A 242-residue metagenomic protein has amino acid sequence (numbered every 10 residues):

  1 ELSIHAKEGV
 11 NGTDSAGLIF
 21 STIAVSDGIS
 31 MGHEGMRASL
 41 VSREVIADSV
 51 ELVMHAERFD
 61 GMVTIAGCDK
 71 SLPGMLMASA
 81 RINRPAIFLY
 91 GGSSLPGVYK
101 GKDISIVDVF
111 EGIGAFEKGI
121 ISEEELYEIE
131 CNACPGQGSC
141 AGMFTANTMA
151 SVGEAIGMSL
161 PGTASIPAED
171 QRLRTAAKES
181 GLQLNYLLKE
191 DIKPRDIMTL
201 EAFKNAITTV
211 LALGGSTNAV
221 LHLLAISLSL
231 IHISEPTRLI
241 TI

Functional and structural regions predicted by a protein language model:
L2-V41, N218-L221: Anionic-ligand anchoring segments at beta-strand to alpha-helix junctions in alpha/beta enzyme folds, i.e., glycine
S3-H5, P85, R238: Feature captures the catalytic cores and cofactor-binding loops of soluble hydro-lyases/lyases that act on carboxylate
A6, V50, M75, L223 (+1 more regions): Aromatic/hydrophobic pocket-lining residues that form π-stacking "cages" and hydrophobic walls in ligand
S39-N205, V210, S229: Active-site cavity-forming subdomains of large catalytic enzyme subunits
K70, G215-N218, H232: Conformational gate/switch positions in structured elements
P73, N218-L221, L239: General alpha-helical segment detector with a strong preference for membrane-spanning helices and helix-boundary regions
L221-L228: Re-entrant/interfacial helical elements at transmembrane boundaries that shape and gate the permeation pathway
I231-I242: Single conserved hydrophobic/aromatic residue that forms the stacking wall/gate of nucleotide- or nucleobase-binding
